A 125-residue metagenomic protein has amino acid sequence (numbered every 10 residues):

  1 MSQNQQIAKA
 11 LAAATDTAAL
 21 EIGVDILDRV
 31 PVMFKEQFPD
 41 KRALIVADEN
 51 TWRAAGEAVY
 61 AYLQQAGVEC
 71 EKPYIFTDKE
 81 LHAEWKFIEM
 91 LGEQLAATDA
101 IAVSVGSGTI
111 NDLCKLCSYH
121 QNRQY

Functional and structural regions predicted by a protein language model:
M1-I101: ATP/NTP phosphate-donor binding region
L95-Y125: A short, small-residue-rich loop immediately preceding and capping a beta-strand
